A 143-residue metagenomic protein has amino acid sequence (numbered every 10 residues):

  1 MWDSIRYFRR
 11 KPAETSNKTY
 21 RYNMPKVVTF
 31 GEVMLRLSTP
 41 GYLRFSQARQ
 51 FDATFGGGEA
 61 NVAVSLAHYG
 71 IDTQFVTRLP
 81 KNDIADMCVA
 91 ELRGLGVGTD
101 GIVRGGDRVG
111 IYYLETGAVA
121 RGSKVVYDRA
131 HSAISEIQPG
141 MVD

Functional and structural regions predicted by a protein language model:
R9-A13: N-terminal amphipathic/hydrophobic targeting modules at extreme N-termini, encompassing cleavable Sec/SRP-type signal
Y20-D100, A120, K124-V125, A130-G140: Glycine-rich phosphate/adenosyl-contacting loop at the front of the ribokinase-like
G101-G110: A short, structured active-site edge motif that brings together acidic residues
D107, A118-V119: Short strand-connecting beta-turns/loops that link adjacent beta-strands
I111-E115: Short beta-strand scaffold segments in enzyme catalytic cores
D143: Binuclear metal-dependent hydrolase catalytic cores centered on His/Asp/Glu-rich metal-binding motifs
